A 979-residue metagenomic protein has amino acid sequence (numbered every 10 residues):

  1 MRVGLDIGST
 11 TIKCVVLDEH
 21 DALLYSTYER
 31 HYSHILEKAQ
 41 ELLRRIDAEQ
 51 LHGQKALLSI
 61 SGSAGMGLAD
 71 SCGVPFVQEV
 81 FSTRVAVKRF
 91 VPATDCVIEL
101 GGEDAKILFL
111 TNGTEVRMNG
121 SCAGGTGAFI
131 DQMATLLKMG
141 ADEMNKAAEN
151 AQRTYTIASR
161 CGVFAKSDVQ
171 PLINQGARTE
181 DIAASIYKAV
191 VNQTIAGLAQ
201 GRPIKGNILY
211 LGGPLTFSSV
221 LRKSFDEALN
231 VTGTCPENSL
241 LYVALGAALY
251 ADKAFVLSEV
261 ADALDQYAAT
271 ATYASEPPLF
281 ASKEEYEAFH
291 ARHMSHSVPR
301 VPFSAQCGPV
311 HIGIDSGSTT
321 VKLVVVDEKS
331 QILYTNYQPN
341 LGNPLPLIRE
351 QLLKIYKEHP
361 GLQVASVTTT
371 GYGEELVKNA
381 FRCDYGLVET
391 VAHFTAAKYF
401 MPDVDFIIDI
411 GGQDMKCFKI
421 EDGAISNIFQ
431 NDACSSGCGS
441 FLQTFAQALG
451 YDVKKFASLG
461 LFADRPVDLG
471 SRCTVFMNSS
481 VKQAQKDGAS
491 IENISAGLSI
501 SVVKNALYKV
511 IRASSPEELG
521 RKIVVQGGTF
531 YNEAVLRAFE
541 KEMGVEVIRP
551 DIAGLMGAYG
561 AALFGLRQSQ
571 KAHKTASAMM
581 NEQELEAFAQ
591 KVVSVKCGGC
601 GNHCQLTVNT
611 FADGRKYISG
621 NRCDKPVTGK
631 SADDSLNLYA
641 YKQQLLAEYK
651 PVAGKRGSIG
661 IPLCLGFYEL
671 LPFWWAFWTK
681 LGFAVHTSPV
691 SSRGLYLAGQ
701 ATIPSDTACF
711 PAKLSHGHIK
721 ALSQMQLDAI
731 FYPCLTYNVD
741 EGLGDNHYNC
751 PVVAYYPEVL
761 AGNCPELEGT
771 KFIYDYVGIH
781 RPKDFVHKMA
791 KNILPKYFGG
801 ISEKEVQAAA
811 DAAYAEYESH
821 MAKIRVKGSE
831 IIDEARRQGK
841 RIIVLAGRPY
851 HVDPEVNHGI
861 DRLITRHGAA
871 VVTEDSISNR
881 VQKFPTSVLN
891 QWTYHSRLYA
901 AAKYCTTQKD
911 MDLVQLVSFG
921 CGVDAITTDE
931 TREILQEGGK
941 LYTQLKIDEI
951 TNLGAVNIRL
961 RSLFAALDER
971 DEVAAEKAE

Functional and structural regions predicted by a protein language model:
M1-H20, T94-T111, P302-L333, V404-I420 (+3 more regions): Gly/Thr-rich phosphate-binding beta-strand-loop-beta motif of the actin/hexokinase/Hsp70
G4-R45, E115-V116, G120, I314-K354 (+2 more regions): Short glycine-rich, Thr/Ser-proximal phosphate-binding strand/loop in the N-terminal lobe of ATP-dependent enzymes
H34-I35, N112-R153, L240-V243, L249-K253 (+9 more regions): Glycine-rich phosphate-binding loop plus the immediately following alpha-helix
A64, L198-A228, S239-V243, T370-G373 (+5 more regions): Glycine-rich phosphate-binding loops at beta-strand->alpha-helix junctions
F76-V80, D226-L245, D384-V391, E540-Y559 (+3 more regions): Conserved phosphate-binding/catalytic loops in two-lobed NTP-binding clefts
N119, A123-I130, C434-L442, L449 (+2 more regions): An N-terminal assembly and electron-transfer interface module characteristic of large anaerobic redox and radical
G127-Q132, E237-A271, T395, G439-T444 (+2 more regions): Glycine-rich phosphate-binding/hydrolytic loop that grips phosphoryl groups
I182-G206, A247, A291-R300, G497-G520 (+1 more regions): Phosphate/ATP-binding catalytic cores across multiple sugar-kinase/actin-like superfamilies, primarily ASKHA
